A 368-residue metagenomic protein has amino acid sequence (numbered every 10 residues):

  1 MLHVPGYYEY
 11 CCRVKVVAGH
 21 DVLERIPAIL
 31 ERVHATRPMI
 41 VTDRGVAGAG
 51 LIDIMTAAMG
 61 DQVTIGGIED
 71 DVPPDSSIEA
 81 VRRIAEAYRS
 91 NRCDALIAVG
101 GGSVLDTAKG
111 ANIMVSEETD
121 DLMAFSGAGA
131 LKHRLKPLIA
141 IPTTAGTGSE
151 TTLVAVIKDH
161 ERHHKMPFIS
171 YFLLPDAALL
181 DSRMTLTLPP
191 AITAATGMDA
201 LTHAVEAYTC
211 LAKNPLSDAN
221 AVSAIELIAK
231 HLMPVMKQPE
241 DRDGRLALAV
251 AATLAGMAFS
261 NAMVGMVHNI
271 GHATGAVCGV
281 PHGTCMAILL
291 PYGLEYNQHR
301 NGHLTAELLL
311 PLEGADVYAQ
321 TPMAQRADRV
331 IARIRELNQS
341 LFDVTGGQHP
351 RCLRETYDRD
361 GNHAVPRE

Functional and structural regions predicted by a protein language model:
M1-A95: ATP/NTP phosphate-donor binding region
L23-I26, G48-L51, I78-V81, S103-A108 (+3 more regions): Short glycine/serine/threonine-rich phosphate/pyrophosphate-binding segments that cradle anionic phosphate groups
E79-R183: Glycine/threonine-rich beta-strand-loop-alpha-helix active-site module that forms ligand/phosphate-binding
G146, T253-M286: Glycine-rich phosphate/pyrophosphate-binding beta-alpha loops
V154-A262: Carboxylate- and glycine-rich phosphate/diphosphate-binding segment that chelates Mg2+/Mn2+
V277-G361: Gly/Pro-rich interdomain helix-loop hinge
D360-E368: Short, amphipathic C-terminal "tail helix"
